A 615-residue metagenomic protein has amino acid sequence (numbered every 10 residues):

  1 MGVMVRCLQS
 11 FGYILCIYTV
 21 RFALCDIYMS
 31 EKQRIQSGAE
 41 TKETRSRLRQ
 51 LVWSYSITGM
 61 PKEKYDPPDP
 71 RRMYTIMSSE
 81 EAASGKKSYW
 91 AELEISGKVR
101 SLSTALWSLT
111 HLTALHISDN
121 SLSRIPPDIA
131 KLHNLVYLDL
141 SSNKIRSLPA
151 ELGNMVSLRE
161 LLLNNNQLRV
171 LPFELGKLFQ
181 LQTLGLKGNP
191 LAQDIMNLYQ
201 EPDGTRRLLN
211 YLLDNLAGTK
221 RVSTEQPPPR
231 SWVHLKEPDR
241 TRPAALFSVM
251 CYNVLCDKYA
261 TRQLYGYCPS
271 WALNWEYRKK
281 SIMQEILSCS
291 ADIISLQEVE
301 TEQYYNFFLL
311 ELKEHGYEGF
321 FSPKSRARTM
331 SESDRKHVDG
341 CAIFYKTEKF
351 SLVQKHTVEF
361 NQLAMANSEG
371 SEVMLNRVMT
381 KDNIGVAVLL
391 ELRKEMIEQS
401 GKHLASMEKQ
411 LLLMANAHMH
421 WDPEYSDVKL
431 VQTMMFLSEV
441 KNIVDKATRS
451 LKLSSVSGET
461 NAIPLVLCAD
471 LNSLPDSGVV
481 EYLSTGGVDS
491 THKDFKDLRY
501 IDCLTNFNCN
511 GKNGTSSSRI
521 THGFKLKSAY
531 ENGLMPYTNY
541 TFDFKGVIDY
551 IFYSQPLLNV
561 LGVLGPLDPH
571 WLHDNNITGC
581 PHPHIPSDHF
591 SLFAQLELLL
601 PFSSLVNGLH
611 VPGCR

Functional and structural regions predicted by a protein language model:
M1-D128, N134-Y137, S147-A150, F173 (+1 more regions): The feature captures the LRR N-terminal capping module
S103-T104, I125-P127, P149-A150, V170-F173 (+14 more regions): Intrinsically disordered, low-complexity regions enriched in proline, serine, glycine and charged residues
F173, S231-P238, E302, K349-F350 (+7 more regions): Metal-dependent phosphoester-hydrolase catalytic domains
L186, V249-M250, L467: Residue-level marker for buried hydrophobic side chains located in beta-strands that build the well-ordered beta-sheet
L191, L255, E300, H420 (+1 more regions): Catalytic metal-binding/acid-base residues of hydrolase active sites
L213-G340, Q410, T433-S438, N442-S455 (+3 more regions): N-terminal, active-site-proximal structural segment of metallo-dependent hydrolase catalytic domains
T219-L246, I293-W421, K512-G523, I551 (+2 more regions): Structured beta-strand-rich core segments of catalytic domains in phosphoester-bond hydrolases
Y252, L296-Q297, A417, C468-D470: Active-site flanking residues adjacent to catalytic metal/cofactor-binding acidic residues
